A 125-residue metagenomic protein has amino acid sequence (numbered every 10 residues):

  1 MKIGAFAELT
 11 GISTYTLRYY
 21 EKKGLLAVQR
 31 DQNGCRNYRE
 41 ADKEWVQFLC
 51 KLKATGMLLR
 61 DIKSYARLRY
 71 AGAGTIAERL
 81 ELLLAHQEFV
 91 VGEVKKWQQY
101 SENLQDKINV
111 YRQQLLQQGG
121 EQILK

Functional and structural regions predicted by a protein language model:
M1-S64: Basic helix-turn-helix/winged-helix DNA-binding cores and closely related short helical interaction motifs
K23-G24, R69, Y111: The DNA-recognition helices of helix-turn-helix-type DNA-binding domains
L49-C50, A66, Q87, V91: Amphipathic alpha-helical segments within well-ordered protein domains
L58, R67, L124-K125: A solvent-exposed interaction/effector surface
K63-A73: Short, charged, low-complexity amphipathic alpha-helix
A73-K125: C-terminal regulatory/oligomerization modules of transcriptional regulators
